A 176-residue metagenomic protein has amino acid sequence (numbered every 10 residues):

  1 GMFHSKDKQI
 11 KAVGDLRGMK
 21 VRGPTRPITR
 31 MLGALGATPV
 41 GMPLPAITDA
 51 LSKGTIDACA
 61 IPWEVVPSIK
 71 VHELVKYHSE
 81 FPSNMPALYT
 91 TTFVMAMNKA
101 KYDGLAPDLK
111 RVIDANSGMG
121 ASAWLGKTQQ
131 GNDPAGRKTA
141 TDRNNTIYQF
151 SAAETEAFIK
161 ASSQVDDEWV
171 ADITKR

Functional and structural regions predicted by a protein language model:
G1-R176: N-terminal secretory/targeting leader peptides
